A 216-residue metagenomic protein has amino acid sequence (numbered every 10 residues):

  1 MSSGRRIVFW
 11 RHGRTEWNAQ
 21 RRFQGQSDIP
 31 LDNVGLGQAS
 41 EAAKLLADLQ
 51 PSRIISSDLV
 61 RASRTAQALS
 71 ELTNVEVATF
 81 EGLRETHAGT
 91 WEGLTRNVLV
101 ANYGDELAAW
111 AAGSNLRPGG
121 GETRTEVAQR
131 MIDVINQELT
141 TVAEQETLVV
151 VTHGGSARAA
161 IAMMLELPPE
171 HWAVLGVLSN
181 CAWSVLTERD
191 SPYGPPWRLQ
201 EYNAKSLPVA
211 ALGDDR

Functional and structural regions predicted by a protein language model:
M1-R5, T86-V98, T140, E144-E146 (+1 more regions): Acidic, low-complexity terminal tails and accessory targeting/binding regions of phosphate-metabolizing enzymes
S2, E41-L107: Phosphate-coordination/substrate-recognition cap region in phosphate-metabolizing enzymes
R6-W10, E146-T152: Beta-strand elements within well-structured catalytic alpha/beta cores of enzymes that handle phosphate/sulfate esters
V8, A78-F80, Q200: General small-molecule cofactor/ligand-binding pocket signal
V8, R14-L69, N115-D133: Loop-to-helix element that buttresses phosphate recognition and phosphoryl-transfer chemistry
L45, A68-L72, Q137, M163-L167 (+1 more regions): Active-site catalytic microenvironments for nucleophilic, acid-base chemistry
D48-S52, L139-L148: Surface-exposed helix-capping loop/turn segments at secondary-structure junctions
G154-R158: GST superfamily/GST-like fold recognition
